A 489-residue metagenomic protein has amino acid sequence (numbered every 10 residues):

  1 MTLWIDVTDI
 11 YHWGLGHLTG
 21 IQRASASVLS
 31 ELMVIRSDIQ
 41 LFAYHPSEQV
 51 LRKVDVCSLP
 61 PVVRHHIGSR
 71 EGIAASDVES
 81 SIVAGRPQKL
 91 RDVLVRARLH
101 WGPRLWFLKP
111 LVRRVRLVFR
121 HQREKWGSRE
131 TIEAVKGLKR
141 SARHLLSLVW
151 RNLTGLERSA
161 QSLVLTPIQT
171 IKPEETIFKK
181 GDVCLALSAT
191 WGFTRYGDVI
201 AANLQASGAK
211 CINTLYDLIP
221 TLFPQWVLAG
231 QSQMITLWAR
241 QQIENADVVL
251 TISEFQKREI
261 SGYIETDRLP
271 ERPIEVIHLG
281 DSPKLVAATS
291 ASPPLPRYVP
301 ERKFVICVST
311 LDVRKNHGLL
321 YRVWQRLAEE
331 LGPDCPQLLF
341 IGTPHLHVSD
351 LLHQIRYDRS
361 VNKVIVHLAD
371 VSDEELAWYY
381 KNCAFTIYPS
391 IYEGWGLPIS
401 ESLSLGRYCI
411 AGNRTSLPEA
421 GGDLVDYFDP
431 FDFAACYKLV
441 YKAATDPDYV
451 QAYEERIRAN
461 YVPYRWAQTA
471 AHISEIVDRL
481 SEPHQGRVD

Functional and structural regions predicted by a protein language model:
M1-D489: Carbohydrate transferase catalytic cores enriched for Leloir-type hexosyltransferases
